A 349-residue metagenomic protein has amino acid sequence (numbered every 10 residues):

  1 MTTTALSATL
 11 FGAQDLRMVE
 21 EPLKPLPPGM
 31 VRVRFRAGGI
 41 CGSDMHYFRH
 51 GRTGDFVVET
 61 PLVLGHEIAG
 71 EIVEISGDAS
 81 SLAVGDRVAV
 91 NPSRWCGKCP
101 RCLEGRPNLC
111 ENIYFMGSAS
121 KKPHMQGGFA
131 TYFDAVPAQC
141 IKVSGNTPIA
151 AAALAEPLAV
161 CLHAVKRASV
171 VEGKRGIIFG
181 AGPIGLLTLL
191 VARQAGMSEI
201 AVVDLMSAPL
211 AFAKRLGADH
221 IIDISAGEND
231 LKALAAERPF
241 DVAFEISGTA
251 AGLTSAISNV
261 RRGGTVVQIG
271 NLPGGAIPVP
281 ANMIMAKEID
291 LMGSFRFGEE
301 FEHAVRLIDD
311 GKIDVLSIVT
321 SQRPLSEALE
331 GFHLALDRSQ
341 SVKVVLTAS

Functional and structural regions predicted by a protein language model:
M1-I68, T131, S349: Short N-terminal strand-loop motif that marks the start of NAD(P)H/FAD-dependent oxidoreductase cofactor-binding domains
T2-S7, T254-I257, G298, E302-S349: C-terminal hydrophobic helical "lid"/dimerization subdomain of Rossmann-like NAD(P)H-dependent oxidoreductases
K24-G38, T53-L103, S144-N146: Glycine-rich beta-strand-centered segment in the early N-terminal region that forms part of a ligand/cofactor-binding
C96-F179: NAD(P)H dinucleotide-binding glycine-rich loop of Rossmann-like/cofactor-binding domains, especially the beta1-alpha1
I178-A181, L186, R193-S255: Adenosine-nucleotide cofactor-binding segment
A250-K312, V345-S349: Glycine-rich phosphate-binding loop and adjacent beta-alpha segment of Rossmann(oid) nucleotide-cofactor-binding
